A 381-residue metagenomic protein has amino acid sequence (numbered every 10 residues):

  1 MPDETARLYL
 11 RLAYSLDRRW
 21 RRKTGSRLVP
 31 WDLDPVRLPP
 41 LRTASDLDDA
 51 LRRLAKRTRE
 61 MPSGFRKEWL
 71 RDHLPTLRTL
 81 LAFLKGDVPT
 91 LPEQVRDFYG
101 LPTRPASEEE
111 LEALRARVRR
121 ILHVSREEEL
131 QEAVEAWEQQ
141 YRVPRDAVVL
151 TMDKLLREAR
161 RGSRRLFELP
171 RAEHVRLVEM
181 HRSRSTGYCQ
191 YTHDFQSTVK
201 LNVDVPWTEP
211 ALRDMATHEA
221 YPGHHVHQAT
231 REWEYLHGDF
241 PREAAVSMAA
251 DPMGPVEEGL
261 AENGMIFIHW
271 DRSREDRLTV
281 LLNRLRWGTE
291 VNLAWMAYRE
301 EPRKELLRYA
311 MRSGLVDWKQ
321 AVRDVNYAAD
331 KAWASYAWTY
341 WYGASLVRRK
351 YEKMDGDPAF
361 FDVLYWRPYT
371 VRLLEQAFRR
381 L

Functional and structural regions predicted by a protein language model:
M1-L381: N-terminal maturation segment of proteins
